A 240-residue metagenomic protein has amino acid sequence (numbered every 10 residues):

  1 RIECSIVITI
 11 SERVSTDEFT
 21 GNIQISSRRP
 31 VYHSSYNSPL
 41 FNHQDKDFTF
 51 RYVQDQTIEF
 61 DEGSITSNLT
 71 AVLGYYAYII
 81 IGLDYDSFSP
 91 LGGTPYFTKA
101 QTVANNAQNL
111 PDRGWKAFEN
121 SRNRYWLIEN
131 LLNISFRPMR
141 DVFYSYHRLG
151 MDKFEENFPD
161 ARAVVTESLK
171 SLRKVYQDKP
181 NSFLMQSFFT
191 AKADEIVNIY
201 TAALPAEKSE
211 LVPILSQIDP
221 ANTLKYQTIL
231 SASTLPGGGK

Functional and structural regions predicted by a protein language model:
R1-T20, V31-H33: Start-of-domain marker
S15-F19, S34, D86-L91, T201 (+1 more regions): Short, solvent-exposed secondary-structure capping/transition elements
D17-S27, G92-T102, E210-L215: Surface-exposed flexible segments
G21-D84, S182: Surface-exposed, polar helix/loop patches in the mature regions of secreted/periplasmic/lumenal proteins that form
S27-F50, Y125-P138, P220-Y226: Hydrophobic transmembrane alpha-helix bundles
I58-F60, S64-Q186: Extended amphipathic alpha-helical interaction segments
F143-Y144, R148-K240: A cross-kingdom marker for long, charged
